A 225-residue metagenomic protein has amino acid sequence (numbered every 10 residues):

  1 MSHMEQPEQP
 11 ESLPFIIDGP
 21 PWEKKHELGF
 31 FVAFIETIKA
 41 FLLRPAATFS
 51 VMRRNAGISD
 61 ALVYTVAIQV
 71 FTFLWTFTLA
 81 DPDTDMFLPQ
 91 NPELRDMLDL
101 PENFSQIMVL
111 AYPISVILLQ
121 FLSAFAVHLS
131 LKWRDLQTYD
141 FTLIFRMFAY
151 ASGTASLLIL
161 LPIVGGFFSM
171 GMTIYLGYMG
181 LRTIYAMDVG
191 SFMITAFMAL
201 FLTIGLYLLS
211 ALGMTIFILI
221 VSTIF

Functional and structural regions predicted by a protein language model:
M1-Q9: N-terminal acidic, proline/glycine-rich, low-complexity intrinsically disordered segments
P14-D135: Selected alpha-helical membrane-embedding segments in polytopic membrane proteins
S50, P82-P89, D135, M179-V189 (+1 more regions): Juxtamembrane transmembrane-helix termini
T76-F77, L161, V221-T223: Short, surface-exposed, polar/charged, turn-prone segments marking secondary-structure boundaries
D81, D85, S156, L202-I204 (+1 more regions): Residue-level signature of transmembrane alpha-helix interfaces in integral membrane proteins
Q106-I114, S123-S210: Hydrophobic alpha-helical transmembrane segments and adjacent short intramembrane/lumenal linkers of inner/organellar
L208-F225: Juxtamembrane boundary at the C-terminal end of a transmembrane helix
